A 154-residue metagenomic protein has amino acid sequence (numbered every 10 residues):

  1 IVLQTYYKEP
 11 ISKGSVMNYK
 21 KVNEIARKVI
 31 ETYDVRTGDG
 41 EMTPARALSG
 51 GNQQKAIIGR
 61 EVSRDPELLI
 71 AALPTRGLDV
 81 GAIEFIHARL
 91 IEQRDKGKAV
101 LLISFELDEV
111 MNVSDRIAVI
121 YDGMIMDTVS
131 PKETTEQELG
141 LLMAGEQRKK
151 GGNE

Functional and structural regions predicted by a protein language model:
I1-E154: Glycine-rich phosphate-binding loops of nucleotide-dependent enzymes
